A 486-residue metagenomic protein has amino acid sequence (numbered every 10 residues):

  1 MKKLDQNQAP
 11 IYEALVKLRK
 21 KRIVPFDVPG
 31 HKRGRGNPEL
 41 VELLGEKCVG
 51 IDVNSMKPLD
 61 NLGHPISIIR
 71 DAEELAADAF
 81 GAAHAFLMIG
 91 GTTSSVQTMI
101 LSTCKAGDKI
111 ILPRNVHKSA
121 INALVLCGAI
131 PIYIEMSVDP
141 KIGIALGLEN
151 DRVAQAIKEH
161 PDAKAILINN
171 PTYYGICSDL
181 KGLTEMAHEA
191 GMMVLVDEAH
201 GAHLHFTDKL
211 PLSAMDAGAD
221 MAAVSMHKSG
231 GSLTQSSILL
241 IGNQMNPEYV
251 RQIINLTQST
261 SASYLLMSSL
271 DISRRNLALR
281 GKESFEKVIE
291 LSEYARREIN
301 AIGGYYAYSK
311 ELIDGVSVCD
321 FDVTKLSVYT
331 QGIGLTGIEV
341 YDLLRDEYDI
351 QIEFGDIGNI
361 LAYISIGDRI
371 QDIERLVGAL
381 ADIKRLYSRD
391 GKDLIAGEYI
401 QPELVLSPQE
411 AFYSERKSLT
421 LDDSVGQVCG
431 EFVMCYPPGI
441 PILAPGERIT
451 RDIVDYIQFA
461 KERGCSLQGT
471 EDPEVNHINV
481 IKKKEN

Functional and structural regions predicted by a protein language model:
M1-S67: N-terminal "arm"/small-domain region of PLP-dependent enzymes with the aminotransferase-like
D5-V16, K20, L40-L43, H64 (+2 more regions): Conserved PLP-enzyme active-site core in the AAT-like
R33, Y173, K228-S229, Q244-N246 (+6 more regions): Short, glycine-/Ser/Thr-/acidic-enriched flexible segments
V49-S94: Conserved N-terminal alpha-helix of the aminotransferase class I/II PLP-enzyme fold
L59, F86-M88, I166-N169, S327 (+1 more regions): Short glycine-rich or small-residue beta-strand-to-loop segments that form or flank ligand, phosphate, metal/Fe-S
L87, Y133-E135, V224, F354 (+1 more regions): Structural signal for conserved beta-strand scaffold positions within catalytic alpha/beta enzyme cores
Y294-G469: Conserved C-terminal alpha-helix-loop-beta "cap" of PLP-dependent enzymes that closes/shapes the active-site mouth
S466-N486: Charge-dense polyanion-binding interfaces
